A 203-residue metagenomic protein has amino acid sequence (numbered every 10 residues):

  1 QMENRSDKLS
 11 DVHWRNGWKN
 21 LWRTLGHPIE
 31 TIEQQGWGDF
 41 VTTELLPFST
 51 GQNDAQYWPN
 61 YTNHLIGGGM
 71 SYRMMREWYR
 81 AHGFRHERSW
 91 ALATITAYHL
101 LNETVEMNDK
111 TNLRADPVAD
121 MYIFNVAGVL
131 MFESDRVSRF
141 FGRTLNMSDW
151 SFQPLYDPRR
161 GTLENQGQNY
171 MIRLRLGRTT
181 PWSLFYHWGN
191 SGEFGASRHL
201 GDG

Functional and structural regions predicted by a protein language model:
Q1-G203: Hydrophobic alpha-helical membrane segments
